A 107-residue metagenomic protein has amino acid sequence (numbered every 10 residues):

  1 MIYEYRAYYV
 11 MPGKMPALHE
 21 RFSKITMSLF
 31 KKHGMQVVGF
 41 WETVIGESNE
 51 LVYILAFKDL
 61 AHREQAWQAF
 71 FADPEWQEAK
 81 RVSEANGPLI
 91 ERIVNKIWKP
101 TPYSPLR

Functional and structural regions predicted by a protein language model:
M1-E4, M27: Short amphipathic alpha-helical segments, especially helix-boundary/capping motifs
Y3, V10-P12, K31-M35, V44-E47 (+1 more regions): Long, low-complexity, Ser/Thr/Gly/Pro-rich intrinsically disordered segments that act as flexible linkers and assembly
A7-Y9, E42, E47-A61: Accessory recognition modules or surfaces
P16-L18, I45-S48, Q65, E78 (+1 more regions): Residues in flexible loops and secondary-structure boundaries
A17-V38, K58-K96: An amphipathic, aromatic/His-enriched active-site/gating alpha helix that lines ligand/cofactor pockets
V52-Q65, T101-R107: A broadly tuned preference for mixed-charge, low-complexity surface segments
